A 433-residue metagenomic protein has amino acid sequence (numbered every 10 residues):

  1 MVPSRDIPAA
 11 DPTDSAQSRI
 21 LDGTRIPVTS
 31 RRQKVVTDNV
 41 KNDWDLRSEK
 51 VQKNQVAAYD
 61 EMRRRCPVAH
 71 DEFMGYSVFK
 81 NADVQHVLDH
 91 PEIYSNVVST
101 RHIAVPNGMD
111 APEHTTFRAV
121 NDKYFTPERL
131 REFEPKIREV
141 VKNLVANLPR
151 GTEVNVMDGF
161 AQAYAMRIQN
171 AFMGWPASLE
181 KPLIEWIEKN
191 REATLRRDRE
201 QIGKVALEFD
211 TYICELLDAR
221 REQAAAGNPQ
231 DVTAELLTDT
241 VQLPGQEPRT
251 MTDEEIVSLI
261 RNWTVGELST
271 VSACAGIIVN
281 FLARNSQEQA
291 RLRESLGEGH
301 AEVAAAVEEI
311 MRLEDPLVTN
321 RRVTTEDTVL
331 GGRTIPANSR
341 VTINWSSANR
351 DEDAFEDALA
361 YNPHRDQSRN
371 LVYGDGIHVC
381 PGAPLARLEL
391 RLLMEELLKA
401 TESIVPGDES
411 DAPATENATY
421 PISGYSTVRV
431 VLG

Functional and structural regions predicted by a protein language model:
V2-I7, P12-G433: Cytochrome P450
